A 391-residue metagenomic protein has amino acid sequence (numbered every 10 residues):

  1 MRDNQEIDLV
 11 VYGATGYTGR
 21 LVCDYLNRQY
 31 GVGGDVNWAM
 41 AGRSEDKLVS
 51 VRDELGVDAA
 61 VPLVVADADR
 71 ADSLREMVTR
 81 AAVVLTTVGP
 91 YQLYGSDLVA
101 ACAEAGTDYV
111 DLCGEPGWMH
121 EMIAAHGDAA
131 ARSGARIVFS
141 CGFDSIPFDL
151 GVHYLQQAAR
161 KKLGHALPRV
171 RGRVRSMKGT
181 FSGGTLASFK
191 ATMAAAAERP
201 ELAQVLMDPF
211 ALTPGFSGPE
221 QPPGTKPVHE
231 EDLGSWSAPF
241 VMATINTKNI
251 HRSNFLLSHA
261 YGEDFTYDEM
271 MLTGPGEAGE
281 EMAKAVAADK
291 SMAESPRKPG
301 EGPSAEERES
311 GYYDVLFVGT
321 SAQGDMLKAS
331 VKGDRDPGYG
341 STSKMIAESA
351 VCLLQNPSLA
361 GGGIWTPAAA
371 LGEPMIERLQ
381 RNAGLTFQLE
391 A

Functional and structural regions predicted by a protein language model:
R2, E6, G19, R132 (+1 more regions): C-terminal catalytic/substrate-binding lobe primarily of soluble NAD(P)-dependent oxidoreductases
I7-Q29: N-terminal Rossmann NAD(P)H-binding glycine-rich loop of SDR-like oxidoreductase domains
D8, A82-V83, D108, L327: Structural motif
G31-K47: Conserved glycine-rich Rossmann-like NAD(P)H-binding loop of the short-chain dehydrogenase/reductase
V51-A59: Short, conserved SAM-binding/catalytic segment of Class I S-adenosyl-L-methionine-dependent methyltransferases
V64-V83, T87-L93: Conserved Rossmann-fold cofactor-binding substructure of NAD(P)-dependent oxidoreductases
P90, A101-M119: ADP-ribose/adenylate-binding Rossmann-like module
C113-A135: Rossmann-fold NAD(P)-binding glycine/threonine-rich loop
